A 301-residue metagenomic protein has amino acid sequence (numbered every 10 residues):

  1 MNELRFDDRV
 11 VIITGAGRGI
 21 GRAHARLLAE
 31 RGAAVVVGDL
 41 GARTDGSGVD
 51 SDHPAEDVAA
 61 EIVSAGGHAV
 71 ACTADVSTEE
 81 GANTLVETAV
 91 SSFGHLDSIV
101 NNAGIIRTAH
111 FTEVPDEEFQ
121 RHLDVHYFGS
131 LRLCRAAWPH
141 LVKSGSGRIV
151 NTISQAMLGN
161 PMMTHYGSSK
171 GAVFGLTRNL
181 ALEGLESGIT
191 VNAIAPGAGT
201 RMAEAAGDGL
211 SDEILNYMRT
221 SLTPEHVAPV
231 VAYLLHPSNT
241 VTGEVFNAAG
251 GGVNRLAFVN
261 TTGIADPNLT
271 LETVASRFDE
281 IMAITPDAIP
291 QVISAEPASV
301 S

Functional and structural regions predicted by a protein language model:
E3-V37: Canonical Rossmann dinucleotide-binding motif of NAD(H)/NADP(H)-dependent dehydrogenases/reductases, specifically
F6, A65-H68, T88-N101, R107 (+2 more regions): A glycine-rich helix->loop->beta "capping" turn within Rossmann-like NAD(P)(H)-dependent oxidoreductase domains
A23-H24, R31, F174, N179-I189 (+1 more regions): Active-site-adjacent segment of SDR/Rossmann-fold oxidoreductases
H110-F111, P115-Q120: Substrate-binding pocket helix/loop in short-chain dehydrogenase/reductase
C134-R135, R178: A short, exposed helix-loop element centered on a Lys and neighboring polar residues
V150-A172, T177-R178, L182-E186, A195-T220 (+1 more regions): Catalytic loop of short-chain dehydrogenase/reductase
I214-S301: C-terminal helical subdomain
